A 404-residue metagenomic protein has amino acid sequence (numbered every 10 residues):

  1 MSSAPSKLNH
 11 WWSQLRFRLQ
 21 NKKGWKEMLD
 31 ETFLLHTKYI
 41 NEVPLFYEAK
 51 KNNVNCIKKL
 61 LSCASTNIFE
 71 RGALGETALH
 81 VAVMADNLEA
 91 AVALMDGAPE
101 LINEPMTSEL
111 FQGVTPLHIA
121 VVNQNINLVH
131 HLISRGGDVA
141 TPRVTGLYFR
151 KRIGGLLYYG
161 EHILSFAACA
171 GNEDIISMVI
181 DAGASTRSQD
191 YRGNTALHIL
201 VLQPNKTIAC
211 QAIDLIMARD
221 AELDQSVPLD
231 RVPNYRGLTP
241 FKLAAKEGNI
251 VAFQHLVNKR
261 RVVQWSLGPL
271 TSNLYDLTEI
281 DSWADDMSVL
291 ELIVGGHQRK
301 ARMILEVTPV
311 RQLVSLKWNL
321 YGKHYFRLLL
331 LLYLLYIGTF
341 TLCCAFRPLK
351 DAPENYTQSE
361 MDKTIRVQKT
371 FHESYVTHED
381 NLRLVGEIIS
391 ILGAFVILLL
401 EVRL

Functional and structural regions predicted by a protein language model:
M1-L45, N55, L147-R150, G154: Intrinsically disordered, low-complexity cytosolic terminal tails
D30, K59-T66, V92-N103, H130-Y148 (+3 more regions): Ankyrin repeat domain, specifically the short helix-to-loop turn at the C-terminus of the second helix of each repeat
K38-P44, R71-T77, P105-T115, P142-I163 (+2 more regions): Ankyrin-repeat boundary/"N-cap" motif
Y47-N52, V81-N87, I119-N125, F166-N172 (+2 more regions): Ankyrin repeat A-helix N-terminal signature
N55-C56, E89-A90, N127-L128, D174-I175 (+3 more regions): Conserved ankyrin/ankyrin-like repeat signature
F166, Q189-Y191, A196-A209, M217 (+2 more regions): Soluble extramembrane regions of membrane proteins in the secretory/endomembrane system
V257-R260, Q264-N319, E354-R366: Extended, low-complexity, polar regulatory segments
P309-L404: Hydrophobic alpha-helical transmembrane segments corresponding to the first two to three helices of multi-pass helical
